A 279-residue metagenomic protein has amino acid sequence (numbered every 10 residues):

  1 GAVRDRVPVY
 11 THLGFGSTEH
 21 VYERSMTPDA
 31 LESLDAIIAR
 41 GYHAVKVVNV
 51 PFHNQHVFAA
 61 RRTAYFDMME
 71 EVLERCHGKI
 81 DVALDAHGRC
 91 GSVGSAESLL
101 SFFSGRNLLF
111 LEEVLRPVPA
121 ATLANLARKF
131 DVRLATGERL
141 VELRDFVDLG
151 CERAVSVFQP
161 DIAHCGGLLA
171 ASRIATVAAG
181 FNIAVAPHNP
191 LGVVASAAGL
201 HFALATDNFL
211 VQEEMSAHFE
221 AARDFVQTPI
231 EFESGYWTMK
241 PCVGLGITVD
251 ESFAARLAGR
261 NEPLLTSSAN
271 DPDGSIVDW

Functional and structural regions predicted by a protein language model:
G1, H53-E71, G91-S95, V114-R128 (+2 more regions): Active-site-adjacent beta->alpha loops and helix N-cap segments on the catalytic face of soluble alpha/beta enzymes
G1-A83, R89, G94-G105, D224-W279: N-terminal capping/lid subdomain adjacent to the active-site entrance of alpha/beta enzymes
Y10-H12, K46-V50, A83-H87, E112-V114 (+3 more regions): A cross-family glycoside hydrolase active-site/sugar-binding cleft signature
R24-S25, T63, C90, E113-V114 (+3 more regions): Residue-level marker of alpha-helix boundaries and capping positions
I38, D67, C90, F110-R116 (+1 more regions): Short low-complexity stretches enriched in small and charged residues
A44, F110, V157: Short, Asp-centered acidic motifs that coordinate Mg2+ and/or phosphate in catalytic or ligand-binding sites
T63, A86-C90, L109-V114, L140 (+1 more regions): Short acidic/polar alpha-helix capping motifs at helix-coil junctions
S101, N107, V118-G244, T248: Shared catalytic-loop signature of beta/alpha-barrel
